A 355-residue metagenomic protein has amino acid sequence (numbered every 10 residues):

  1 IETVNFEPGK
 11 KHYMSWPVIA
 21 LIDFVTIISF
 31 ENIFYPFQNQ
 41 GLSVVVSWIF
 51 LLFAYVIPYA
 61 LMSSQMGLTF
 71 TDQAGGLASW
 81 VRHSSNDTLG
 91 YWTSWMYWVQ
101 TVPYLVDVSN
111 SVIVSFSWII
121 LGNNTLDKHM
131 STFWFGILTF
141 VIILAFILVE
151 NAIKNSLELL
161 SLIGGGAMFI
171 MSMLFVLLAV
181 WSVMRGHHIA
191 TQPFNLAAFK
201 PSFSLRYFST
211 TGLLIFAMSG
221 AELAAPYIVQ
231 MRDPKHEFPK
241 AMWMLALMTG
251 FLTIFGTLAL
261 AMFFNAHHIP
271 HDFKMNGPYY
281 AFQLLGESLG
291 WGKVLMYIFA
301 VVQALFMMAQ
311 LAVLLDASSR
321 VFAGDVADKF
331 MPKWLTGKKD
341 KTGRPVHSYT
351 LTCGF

Functional and structural regions predicted by a protein language model:
I1-S64, D72: Membrane-interface "cap" regions at the ends of multi-pass membrane proteins
E2-V4, G41-V45, S63-Y91, F116-D127 (+3 more regions): Flexible loop linkers connecting adjacent transmembrane helices in multi-pass alpha-helical membrane transporters
K11-I19, G136-I137, R232-K235, M244-T249 (+1 more regions): Loop-to-transmembrane helix boundary motifs in multi-pass membrane proteins
Y13-E31, L51, T139-I142, A197-F263 (+1 more regions): Hydrophobic, membrane-embedded alpha-helices of multi-pass small-molecule transporters
Q38-N39, N110-F140, V183-Y207, K274-P278: Inter-helical loop and helix-membrane interface segments of multi-pass membrane transporters/permeases
P58-Q65, T69, Q73-T139, M307-V321: Hydrophobic transmembrane alpha-helices that form the core helical bundles of multi-pass secondary transporters
S79-V81, N86, L247-L311, M331-F355: TM-loop-TM module centered on a large, flexible mid-protein loop between adjacent transmembrane helices in multi-pass
F116, G136-H188, S219, M242-A246: Membrane-interface loop-to-helix entry segments
